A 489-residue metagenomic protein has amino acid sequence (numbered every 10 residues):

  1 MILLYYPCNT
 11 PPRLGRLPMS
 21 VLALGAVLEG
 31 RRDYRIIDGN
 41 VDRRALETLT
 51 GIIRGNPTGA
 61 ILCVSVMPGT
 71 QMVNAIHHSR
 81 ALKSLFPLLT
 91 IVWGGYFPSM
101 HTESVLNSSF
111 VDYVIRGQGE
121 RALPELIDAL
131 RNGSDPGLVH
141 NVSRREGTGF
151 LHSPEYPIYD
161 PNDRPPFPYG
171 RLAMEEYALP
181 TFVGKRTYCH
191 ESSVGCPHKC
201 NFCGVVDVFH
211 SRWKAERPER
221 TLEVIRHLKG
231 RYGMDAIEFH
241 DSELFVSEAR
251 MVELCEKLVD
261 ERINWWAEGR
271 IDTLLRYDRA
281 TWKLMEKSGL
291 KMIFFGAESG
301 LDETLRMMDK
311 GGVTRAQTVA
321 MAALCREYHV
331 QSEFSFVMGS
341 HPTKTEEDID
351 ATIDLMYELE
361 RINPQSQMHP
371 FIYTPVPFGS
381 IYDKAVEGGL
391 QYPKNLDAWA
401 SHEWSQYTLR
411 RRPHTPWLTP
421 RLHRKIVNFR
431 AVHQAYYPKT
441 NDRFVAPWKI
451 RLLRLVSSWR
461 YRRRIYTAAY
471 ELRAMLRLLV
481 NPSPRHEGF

Functional and structural regions predicted by a protein language model:
M1-P7, R13, G30-D33, A45-T48 (+5 more regions): Radical SAM enzyme core and accessory elements
M1-V224, R231-G233: Acidic, low-complexity intrinsically disordered segments
L4, V64, W93, A267 (+2 more regions): Structural beta-sheet core signal
P11-P12, H101-T102, H198, A249 (+4 more regions): Flexible glycine/acidic-rich beta-alpha junction loops that bind and position SAM and/or redox cofactors in anaerobic
V27-R31, A81-L85, S108-F110, A129 (+7 more regions): Alpha-helical structural signal in soluble globular domains
S104-N107, T343-E358: Catalytic cores of alpha/beta
F167-S332, M338-P342, D354: Radical SAM [4Fe-4S] cluster-binding motif and immediate context
